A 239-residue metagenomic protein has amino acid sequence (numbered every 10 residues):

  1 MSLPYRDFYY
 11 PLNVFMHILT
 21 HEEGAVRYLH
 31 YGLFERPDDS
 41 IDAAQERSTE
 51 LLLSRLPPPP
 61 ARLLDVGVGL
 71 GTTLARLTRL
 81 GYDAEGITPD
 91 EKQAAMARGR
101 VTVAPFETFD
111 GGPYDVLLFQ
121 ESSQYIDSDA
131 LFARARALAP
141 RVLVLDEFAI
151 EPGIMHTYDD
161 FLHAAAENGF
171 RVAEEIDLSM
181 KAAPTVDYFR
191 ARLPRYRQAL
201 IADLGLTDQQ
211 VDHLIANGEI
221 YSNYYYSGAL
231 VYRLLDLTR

Functional and structural regions predicted by a protein language model:
M1-T20: N-terminal auxiliary segments of SAM/dcSAM-dependent transferases
D42-P59: Conserved alpha-helix/loop element of class I SAM-dependent methyltransferases that forms part of the SAM/SAH-binding
L64, V68-E107: Class I SAM-dependent methyltransferase SAM/SAH-binding core
L118: A conserved beta-strand element that flanks and buttresses the S-adenosyl-L-methionine
A130-V142: A short glycine-rich, Lys/Arg-flanked "PGG" loop and its adjoining helix->strand segment in the class I
P140-E151: Conserved beta-strand signature within the Rossmann-like core of class I S-adenosyl-L-methionine
I154-G169, E175-I176: Short alpha-helix
M180-R239: Conserved Class I S-adenosyl-L-methionine
